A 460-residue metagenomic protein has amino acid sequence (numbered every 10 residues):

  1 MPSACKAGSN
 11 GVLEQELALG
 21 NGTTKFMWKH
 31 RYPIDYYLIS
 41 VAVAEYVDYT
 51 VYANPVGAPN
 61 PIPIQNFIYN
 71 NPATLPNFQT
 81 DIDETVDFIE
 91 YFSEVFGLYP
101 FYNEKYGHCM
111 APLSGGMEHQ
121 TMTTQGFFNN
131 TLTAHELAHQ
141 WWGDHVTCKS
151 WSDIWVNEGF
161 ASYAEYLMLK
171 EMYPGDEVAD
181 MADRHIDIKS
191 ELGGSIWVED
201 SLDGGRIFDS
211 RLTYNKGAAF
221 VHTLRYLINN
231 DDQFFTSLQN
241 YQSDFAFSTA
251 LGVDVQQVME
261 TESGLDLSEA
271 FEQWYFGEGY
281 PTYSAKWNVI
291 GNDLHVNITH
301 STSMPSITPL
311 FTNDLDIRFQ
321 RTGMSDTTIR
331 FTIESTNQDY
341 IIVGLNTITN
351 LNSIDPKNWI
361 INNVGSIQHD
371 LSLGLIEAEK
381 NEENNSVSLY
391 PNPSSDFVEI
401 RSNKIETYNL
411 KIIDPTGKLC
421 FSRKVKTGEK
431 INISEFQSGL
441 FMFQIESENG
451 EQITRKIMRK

Functional and structural regions predicted by a protein language model:
M1-A134, Y163: Hydrophobic helix-coil surface modules that form long, contiguous segments used for peptide/substrate interaction
M1-A44, G323-L371: Intrinsically disordered, low-complexity linkers and stems that provide flexible hinges in membrane-associated
Y102-E104, T327-I329, E451-R455: Extracellular and select intracellular beta-sandwich modules with Ser/Thr-enriched, small-residue motifs on
T123-D180, L238: Zinc-dependent metallopeptidase catalytic helix centered on the HExxH motif and its immediate flanking segment
E158-A219, L227, F245-A246: Acidic/His/Gly-enriched intrinsically disordered linker/tail segments that often contain short helix/coil "MoRF-like"
S210-V296: Amphipathic alpha-helical substructures
V289-E334, I341-S353, Y408-I412: Beta-strand-rich binding/interaction modules
A378-Y390, S394-K460: C-terminal outer-membrane/trafficking sorting elements
